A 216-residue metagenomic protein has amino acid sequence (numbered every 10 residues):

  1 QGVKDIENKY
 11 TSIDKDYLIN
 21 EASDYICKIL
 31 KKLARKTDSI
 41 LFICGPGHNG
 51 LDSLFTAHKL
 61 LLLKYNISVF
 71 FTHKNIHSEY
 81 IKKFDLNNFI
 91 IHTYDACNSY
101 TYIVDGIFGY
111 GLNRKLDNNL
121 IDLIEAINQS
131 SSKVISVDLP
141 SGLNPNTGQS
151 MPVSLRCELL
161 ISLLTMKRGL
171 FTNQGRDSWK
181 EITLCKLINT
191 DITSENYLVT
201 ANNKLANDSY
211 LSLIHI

Functional and structural regions predicted by a protein language model:
Q1-S68, L170-I214: Small-residue (G/A/S/T)-rich helix-start motifs and N-terminal tracts that mark the onset
C27-I107, K115-V137: Nucleotide and nucleotide-moiety/phosphate-recognizing core
F89, I214-H215: Low-complexity, intrinsically disordered or weakly predicted helical/coil tracts enriched in serine/threonine
Y100-L213: YjeF_N-associated NAD(P)HX repair module
